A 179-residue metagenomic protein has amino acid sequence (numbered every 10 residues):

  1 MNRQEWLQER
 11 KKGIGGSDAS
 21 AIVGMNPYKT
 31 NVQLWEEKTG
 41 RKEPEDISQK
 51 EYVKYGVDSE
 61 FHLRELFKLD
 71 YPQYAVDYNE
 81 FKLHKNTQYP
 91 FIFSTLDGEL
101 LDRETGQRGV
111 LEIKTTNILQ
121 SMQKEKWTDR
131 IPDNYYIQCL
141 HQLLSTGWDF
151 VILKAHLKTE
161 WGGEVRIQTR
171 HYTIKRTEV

Functional and structural regions predicted by a protein language model:
M1-D58, H62: Charged, glycine-rich intrinsically disordered N-terminal tails and low-complexity linkers that flank
T39-R41, F61, E65, E80-K82 (+1 more regions): Short glycine-rich, polar/acidic loop-and-turn segments at beta strand-coil junctions
V53-D77: Acidic-basic catalytic patches of nuclease active cores, encompassing PD-(D/E)XK and other metal-cofactor nuclease
L69-L96, L100-V179: Nucleic-acid nuclease catalytic cores
